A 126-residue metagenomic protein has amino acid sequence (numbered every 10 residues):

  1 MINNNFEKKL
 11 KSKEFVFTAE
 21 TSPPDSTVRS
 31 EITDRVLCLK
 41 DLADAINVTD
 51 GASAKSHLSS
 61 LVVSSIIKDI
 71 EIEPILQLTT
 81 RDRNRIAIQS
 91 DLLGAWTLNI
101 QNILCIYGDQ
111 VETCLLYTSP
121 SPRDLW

Functional and structural regions predicted by a protein language model:
M1-T18: N-terminal amphipathic alpha-helix/helix-capping segment at the start of soluble metabolic enzymes
F17-E20, I46-V48, P74-L78, I103-C105: Hydrophobic faces of well-ordered beta-strands that scaffold small-molecule active sites in alpha/beta enzyme cores
T18-S30, L76-R85: Active-site mouth loops of central-metabolism enzymes
S30-D41, A45, L93, T97-L98 (+1 more regions): Alpha/beta enzyme core
N47-L58, V111-L115: Glycine-rich, proline-tolerant flexible connector loops at the mouths of alpha/beta enzymes
L58-I75, R123: Alpha-helix-loop-beta-strand connector modules within alpha/beta enzyme cores
D82-G94: Glycine-rich anion/phosphate-binding loops
Y117-W126: Single conserved hydrophobic/aromatic residue that forms the stacking wall/gate of nucleotide- or nucleobase-binding
